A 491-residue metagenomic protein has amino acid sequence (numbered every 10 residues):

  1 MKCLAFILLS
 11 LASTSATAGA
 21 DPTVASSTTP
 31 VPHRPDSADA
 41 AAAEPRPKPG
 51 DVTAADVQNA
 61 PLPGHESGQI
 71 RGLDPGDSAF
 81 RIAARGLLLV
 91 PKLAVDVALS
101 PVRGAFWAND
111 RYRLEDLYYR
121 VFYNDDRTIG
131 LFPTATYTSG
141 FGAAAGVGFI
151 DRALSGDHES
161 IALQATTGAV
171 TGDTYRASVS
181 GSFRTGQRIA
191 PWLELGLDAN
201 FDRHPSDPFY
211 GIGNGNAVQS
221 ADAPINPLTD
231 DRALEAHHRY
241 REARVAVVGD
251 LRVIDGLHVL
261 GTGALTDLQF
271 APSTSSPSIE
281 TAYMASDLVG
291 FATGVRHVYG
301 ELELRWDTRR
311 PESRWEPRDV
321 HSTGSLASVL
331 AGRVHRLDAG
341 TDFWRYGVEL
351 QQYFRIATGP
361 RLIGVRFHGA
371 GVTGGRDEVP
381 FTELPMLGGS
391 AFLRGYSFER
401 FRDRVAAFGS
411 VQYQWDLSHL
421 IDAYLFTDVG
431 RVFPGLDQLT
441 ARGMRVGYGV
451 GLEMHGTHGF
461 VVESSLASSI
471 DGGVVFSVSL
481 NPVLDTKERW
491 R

Functional and structural regions predicted by a protein language model:
A5-S15: Bacterial N-terminal signal peptides
G19-L131, A292: N-terminal targeting leaders of membrane proteins
P61-P63, A83-L89, L93, G104-A145 (+5 more regions): Transmembrane beta-strand segments of Gram-negative outer membrane beta-barrel proteins
F122-E301, L387, R400-R404, F460-R491: Gram-negative/organellar outer-membrane beta-barrel architecture
I129-P133, F141, I150, R176-S178 (+6 more regions): C-terminal outer-membrane beta-barrel translocator/porin domains of Gram-negative envelope proteins and their
Y137-T138, F433, A441-R442: Glycine-rich phosphate-binding "P-loop"
Q438-L452: A short alpha/beta connector and helix-capping loop motif
